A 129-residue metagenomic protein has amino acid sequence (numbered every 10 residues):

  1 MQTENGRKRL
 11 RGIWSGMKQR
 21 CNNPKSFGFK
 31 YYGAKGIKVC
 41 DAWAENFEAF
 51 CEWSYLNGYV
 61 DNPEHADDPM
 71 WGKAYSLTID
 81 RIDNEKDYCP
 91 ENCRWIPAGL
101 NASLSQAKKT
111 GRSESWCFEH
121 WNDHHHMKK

Functional and structural regions predicted by a protein language model:
Q2-N23, F29-M127: Short, cationic Gly/His-enriched loop motifs
